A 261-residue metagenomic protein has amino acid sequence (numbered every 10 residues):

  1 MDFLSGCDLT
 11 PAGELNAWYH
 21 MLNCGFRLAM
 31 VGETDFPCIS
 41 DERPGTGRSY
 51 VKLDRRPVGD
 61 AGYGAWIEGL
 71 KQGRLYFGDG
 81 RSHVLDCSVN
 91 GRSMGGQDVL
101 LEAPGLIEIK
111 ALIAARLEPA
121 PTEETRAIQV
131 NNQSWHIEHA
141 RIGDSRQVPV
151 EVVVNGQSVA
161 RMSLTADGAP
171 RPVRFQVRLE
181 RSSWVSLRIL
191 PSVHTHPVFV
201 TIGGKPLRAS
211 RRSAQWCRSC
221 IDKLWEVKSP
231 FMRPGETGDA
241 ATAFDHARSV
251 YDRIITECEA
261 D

Functional and structural regions predicted by a protein language model:
M1-F26, S40: Catalytic cores of extracellular degradative/oxidative enzymes
Y19, N23-A29, T34-D261: C-terminal functional module detector
